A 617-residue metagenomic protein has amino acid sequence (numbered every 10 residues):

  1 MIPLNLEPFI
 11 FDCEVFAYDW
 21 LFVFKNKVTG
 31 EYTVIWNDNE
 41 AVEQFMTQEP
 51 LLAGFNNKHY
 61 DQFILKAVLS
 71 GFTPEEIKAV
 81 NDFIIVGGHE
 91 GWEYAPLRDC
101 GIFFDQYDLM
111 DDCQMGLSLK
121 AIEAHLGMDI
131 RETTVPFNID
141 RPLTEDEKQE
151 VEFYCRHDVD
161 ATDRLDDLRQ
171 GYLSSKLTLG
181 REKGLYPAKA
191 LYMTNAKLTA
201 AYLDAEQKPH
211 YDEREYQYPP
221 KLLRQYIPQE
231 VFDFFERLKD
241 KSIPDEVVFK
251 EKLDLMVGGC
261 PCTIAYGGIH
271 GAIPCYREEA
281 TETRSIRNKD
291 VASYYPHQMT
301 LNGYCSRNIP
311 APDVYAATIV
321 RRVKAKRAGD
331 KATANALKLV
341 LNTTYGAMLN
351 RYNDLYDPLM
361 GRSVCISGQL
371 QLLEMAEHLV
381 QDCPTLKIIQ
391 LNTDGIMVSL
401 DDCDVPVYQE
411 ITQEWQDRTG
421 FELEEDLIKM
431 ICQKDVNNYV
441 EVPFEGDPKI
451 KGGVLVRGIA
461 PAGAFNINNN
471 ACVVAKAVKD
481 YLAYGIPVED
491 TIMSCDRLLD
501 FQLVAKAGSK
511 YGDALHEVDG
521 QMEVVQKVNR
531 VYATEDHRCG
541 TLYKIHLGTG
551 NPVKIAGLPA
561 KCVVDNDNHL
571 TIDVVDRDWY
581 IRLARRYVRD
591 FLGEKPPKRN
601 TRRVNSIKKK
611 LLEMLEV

Functional and structural regions predicted by a protein language model:
M1-H89, E251-V257, P261, G267-R277: Conserved RNase H-like, two-metal-ion catalytic cores of nucleic-acid enzymes
M1-I2, E14, H125-T133, I139-H297 (+8 more regions): Conserved "right-hand" nucleotidyltransferase catalytic core of DNA-directed polymerases
E7-P8, E49-A53, F104, T281-R287 (+5 more regions): Beta-sheet entry/capping signal
D19-V23, Q62-V68, H297-T300, S399-Q409 (+1 more regions): A short acidic (Asp/Glu
L52-N57, Q62, P74-V159: Active-site-proximal helix-loop-helix substrate-binding element of RNase H-like nuclease domains
G88-W92, L97-D99, D105, L185-K189 (+1 more regions): Short, conserved secondary-structure transition motifs
M110-L119, P136-P142, G258-P384, S399: Helical catalytic core of nucleic-acid polymerases
V405-V617: C-terminal, non-catalytic extensions of nucleic-acid polymerases
